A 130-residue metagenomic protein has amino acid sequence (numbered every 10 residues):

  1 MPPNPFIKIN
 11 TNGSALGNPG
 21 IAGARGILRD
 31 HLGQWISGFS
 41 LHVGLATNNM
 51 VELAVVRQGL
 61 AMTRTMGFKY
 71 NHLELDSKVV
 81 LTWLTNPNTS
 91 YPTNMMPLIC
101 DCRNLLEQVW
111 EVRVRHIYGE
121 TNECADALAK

Functional and structural regions predicted by a protein language model:
M1-K130: Primary recognition of RNase H-like, Mg2+-dependent phosphodiesterase/nuclease domains
